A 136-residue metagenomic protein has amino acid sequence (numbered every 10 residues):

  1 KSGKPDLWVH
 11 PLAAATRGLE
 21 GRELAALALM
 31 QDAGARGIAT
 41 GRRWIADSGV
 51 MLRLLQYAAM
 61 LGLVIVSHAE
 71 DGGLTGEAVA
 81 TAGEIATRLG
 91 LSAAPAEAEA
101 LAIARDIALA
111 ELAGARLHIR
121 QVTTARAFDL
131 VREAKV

Functional and structural regions predicted by a protein language model:
K1-R22: Metal-cofactor-binding active-site regions of metalloenzymes
R22-V136: Histidine/acidic residue-rich metal-binding segments in metalloenzymes
